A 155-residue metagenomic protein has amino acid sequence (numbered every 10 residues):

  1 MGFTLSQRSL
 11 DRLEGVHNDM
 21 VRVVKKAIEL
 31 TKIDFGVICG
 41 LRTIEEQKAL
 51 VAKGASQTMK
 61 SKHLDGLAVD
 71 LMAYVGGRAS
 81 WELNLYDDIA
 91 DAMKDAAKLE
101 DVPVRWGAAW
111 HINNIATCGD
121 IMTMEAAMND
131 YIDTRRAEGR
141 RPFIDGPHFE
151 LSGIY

Functional and structural regions predicted by a protein language model:
M1-G36: Active-site acidic/histidine clusters and adjacent loop/turn architecture that either coordinate catalytic ions
F3-S6, G36-T43, T117-I121: A generic short-segment signal for beta-strand/edge and adjacent turn/coil regions
G15, R22, E45, G66 (+1 more regions): Short, well-structured alpha-helical interface segments that form or flank functional binding sites
K25-K53, L99, H111: Extended, low-complexity, intrinsically disordered C-terminal regulatory tails of eukaryotic serine/threonine kinases
L50-A55, M59-K62: Active-site-adjacent substructure of cysteine-protease-like catalytic cores
K60-Y155: Catalytic cores and adjacent binding grooves of peptidoglycan-active enzymes
